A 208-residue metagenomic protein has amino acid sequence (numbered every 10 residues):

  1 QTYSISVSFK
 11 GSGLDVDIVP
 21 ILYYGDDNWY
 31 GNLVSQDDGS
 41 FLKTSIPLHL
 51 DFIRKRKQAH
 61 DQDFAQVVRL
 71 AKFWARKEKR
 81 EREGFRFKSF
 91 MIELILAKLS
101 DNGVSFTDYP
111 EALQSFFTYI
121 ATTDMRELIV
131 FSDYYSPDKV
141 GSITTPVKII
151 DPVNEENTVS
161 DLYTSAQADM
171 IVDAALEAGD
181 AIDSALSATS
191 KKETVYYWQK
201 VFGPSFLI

Functional and structural regions predicted by a protein language model:
Q1-W29, L33: Conserved catalytic core of two-metal-ion nucleotidyltransferases
D17-L22, V34, I46, F131-S132 (+1 more regions): Proline-rich low-complexity regions
Y24-K57: Aromatic/basic-lined ligand-recognition segments that form π-stacking hydrophobic pockets flanked by Lys/Arg to engage
F52-V68: An acidic intrinsically disordered interaction segment
D63-A188, Y197: Conserved nucleotidyltransferase catalytic core and NTase-mimicking acidic/glycine-rich helix/loop elements in nucleic
T189-F206: C-terminal non-catalytic accessory extensions
